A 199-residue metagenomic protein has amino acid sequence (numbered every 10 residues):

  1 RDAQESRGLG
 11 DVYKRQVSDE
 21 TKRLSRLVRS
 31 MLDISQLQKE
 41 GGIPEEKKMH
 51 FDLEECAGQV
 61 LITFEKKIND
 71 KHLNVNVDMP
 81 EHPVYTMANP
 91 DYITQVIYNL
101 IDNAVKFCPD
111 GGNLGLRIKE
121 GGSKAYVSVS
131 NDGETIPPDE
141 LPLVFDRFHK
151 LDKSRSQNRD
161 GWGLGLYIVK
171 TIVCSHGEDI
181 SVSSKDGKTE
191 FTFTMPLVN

Functional and structural regions predicted by a protein language model:
D2-Y13: Single conserved hydrophobic/aromatic residue that forms the stacking wall/gate of nucleotide- or nucleobase-binding
D19-L24: Short alpha-helical segment of the dimerization/phosphotransfer core of two-component systems
K39-E46, Y85-A88: Conserved micro-motifs of the catalytic ATP-binding
K47-H50, N69, N74-V84: Conserved catalytic submotifs in the C-terminal HATPase_c
A104-V105: Short helix-loop "hinge" at the ATP-lid/N-box region of the Bergerat-fold HATPase_c
I136-K150: Short conserved segment of the HATPase_c
G177-E178: Conserved glycine-rich
